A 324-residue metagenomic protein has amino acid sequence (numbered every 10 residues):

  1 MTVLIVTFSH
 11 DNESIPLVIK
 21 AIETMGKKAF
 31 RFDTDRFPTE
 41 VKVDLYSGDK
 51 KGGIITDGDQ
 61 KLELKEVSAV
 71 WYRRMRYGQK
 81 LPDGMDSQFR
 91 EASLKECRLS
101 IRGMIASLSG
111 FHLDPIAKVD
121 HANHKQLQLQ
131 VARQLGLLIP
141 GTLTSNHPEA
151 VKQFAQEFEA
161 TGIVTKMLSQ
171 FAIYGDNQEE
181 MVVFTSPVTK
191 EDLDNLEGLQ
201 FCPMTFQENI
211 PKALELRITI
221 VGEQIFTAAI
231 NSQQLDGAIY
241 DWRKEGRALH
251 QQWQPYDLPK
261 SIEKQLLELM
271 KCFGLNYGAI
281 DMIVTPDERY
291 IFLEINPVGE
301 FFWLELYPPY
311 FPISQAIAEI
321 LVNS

Functional and structural regions predicted by a protein language model:
M1-L4: Extreme N-terminal starter segment of soluble prokaryotic enzymes
F8-T24, F30-I139, K152-Q153: Conserved N-proximal alpha/beta basic substrate-recognition cap immediately N-terminal to, or forming the N-lobe
I22, Q156-P255: Phosphate-binding site of ATP-dependent enzymes
G26, S47-D49, D57-G58, I220-Q224 (+2 more regions): Short acidic-glycine loop/turn motifs at beta-strand connectors
S68, L214-L216, L293: Change "...and in nucleic-acid phosphodiester-cleaving endonucleases..." to "...and in nucleic-acid processing enzymes
H147: Conserved nucleotidyltransferase catalytic core and NTase-mimicking acidic/glycine-rich helix/loop elements in nucleic
W253-K264, E268-L275, V284-S324: C-terminal active-site "lid" helix and adjoining low-complexity regulatory extension at the edge of ATP-using catalytic
D281: Nucleotide-cofactor and metal-assisted catalytic machinery
